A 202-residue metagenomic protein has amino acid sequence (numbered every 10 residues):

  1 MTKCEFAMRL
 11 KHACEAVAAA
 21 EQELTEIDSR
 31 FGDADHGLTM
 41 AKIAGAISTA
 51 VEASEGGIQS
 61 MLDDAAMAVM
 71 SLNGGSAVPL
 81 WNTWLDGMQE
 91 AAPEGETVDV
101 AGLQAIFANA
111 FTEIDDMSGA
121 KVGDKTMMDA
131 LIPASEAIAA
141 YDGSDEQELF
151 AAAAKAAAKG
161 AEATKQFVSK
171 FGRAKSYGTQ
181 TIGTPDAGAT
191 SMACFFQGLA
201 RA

Functional and structural regions predicted by a protein language model:
M1-A202: N-terminal loops that bind phosphate or other acidic moieties and the adjacent beta-alpha structural core
